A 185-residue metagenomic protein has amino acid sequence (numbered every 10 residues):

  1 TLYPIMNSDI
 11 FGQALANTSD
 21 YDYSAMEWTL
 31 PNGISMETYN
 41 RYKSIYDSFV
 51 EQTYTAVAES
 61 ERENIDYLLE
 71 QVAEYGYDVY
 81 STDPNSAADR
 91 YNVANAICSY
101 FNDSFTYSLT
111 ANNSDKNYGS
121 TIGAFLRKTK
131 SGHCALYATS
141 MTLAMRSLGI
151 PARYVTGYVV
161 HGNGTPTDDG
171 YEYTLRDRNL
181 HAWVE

Functional and structural regions predicted by a protein language model:
T1-E185: Helix-boundary/low-complexity linker signature
